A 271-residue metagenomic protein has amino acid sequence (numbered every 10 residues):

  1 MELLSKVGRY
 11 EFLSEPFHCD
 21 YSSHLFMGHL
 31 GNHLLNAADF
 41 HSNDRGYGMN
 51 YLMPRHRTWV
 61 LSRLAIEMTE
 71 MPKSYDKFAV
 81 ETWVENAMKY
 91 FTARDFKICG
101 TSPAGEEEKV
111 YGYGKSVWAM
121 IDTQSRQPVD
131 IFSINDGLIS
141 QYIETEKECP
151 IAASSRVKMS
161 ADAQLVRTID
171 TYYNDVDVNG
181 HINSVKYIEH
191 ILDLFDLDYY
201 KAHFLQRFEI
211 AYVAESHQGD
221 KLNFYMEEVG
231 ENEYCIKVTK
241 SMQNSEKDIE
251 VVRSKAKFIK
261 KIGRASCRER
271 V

Functional and structural regions predicted by a protein language model:
M1-L61, A119-F204: Hot-dog-fold acyl-thioester-processing enzymes
L3-Y10, A65-A152, Y212, S216-K221 (+1 more regions): HotDog/MaoC-like acyl-thioester-processing domains
R207: Phosphate-/nucleic-acid-contacting segments
G263-V271: Positively charged, low-complexity/disordered segments
